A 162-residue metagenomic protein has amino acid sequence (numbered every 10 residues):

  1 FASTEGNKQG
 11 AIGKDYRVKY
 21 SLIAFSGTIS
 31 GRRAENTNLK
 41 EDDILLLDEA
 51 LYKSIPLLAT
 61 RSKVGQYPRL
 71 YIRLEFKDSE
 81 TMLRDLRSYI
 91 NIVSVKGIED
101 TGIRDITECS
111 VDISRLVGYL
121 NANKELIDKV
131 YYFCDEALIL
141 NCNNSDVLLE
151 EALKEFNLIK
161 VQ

Functional and structural regions predicted by a protein language model:
F1-Q162: Basic polyanion-binding and macromolecular-assembly surfaces
